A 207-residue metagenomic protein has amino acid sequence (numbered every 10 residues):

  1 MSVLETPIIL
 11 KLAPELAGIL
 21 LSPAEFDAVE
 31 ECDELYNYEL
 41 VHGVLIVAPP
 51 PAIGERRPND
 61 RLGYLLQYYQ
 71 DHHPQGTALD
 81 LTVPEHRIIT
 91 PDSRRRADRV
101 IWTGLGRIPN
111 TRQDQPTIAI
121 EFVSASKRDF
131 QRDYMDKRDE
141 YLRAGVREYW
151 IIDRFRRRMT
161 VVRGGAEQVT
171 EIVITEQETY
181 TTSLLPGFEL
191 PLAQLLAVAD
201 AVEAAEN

Functional and structural regions predicted by a protein language model:
M1-N207: Gly/Pro/Ser/Thr-rich low-complexity, intrinsically disordered segments predominantly at protein N-termini
